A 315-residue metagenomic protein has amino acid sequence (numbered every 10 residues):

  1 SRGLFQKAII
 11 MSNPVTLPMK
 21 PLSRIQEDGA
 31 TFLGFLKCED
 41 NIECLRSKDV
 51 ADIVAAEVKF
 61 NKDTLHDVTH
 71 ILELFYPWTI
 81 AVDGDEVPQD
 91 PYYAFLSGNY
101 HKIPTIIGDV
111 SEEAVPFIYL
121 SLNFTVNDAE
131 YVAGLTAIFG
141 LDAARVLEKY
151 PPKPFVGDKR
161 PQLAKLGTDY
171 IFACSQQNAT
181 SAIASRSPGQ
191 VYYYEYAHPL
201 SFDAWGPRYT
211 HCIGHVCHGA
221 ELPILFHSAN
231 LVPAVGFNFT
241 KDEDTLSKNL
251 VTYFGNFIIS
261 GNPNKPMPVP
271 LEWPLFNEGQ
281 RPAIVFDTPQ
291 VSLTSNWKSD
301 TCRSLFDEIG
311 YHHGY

Functional and structural regions predicted by a protein language model:
S1-K20: Primarily recognizes the serine-hydrolase "nucleophile elbow" in alpha/beta-hydrolase and SGNH/GDSL folds
I9, V15, E39, C44-D244 (+2 more regions): Substrate-gating cap/lid region and adjacent catalytic-acid/histidine neighborhood within extracellular/lumenal
Q26-L36: Helix-loop "lid/cap" segments that line or gate small-molecule binding pockets
L36-E39, G261, K265, D300: Cytochrome P450
L250: C-terminal catalytic lobe of FAD-dependent flavoproteins
N264-T294: Mature extracytoplasmic/periplasmic domains
V291-Y315: C-terminal helix/juxtamembrane-tail motif
